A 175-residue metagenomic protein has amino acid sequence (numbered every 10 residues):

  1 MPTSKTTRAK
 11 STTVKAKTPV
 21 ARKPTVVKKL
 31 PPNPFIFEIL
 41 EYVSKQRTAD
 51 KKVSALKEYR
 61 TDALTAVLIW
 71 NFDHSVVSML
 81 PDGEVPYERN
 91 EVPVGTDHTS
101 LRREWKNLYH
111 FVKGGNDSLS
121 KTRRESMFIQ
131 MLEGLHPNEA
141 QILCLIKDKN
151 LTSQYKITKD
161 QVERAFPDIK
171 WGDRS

Functional and structural regions predicted by a protein language model:
P2-S175: N-terminal nucleic-acid-engaging modules of covalent nucleotidyltransferase systems
